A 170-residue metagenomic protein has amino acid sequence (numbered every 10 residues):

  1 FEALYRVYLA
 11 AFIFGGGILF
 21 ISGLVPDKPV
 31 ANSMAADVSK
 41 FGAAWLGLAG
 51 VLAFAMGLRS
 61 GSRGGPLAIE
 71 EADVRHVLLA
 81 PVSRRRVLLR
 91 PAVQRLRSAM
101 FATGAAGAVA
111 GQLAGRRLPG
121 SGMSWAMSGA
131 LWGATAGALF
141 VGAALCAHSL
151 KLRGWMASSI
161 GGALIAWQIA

Functional and structural regions predicted by a protein language model:
F1-V74, S83-A170: Hydrophobic alpha-helical transmembrane segments of membrane proteins
